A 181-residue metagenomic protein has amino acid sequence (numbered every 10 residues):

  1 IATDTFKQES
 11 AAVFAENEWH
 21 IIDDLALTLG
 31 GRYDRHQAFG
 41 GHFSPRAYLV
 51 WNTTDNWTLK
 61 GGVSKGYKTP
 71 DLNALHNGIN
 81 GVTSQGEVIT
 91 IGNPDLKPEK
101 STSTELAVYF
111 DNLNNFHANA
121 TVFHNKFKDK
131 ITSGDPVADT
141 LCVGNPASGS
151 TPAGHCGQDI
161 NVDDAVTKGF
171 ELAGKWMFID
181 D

Functional and structural regions predicted by a protein language model:
A2-F14, N93-K97, S103, N115-D181: Outer membrane beta-barrel strand-and-loop segments of large Gram-negative receptors, especially TonB-dependent
D4-K128: Structural signature of Gram-negative outer-membrane beta-barrels, strongest in the C-terminal barrel of TonB-dependent
